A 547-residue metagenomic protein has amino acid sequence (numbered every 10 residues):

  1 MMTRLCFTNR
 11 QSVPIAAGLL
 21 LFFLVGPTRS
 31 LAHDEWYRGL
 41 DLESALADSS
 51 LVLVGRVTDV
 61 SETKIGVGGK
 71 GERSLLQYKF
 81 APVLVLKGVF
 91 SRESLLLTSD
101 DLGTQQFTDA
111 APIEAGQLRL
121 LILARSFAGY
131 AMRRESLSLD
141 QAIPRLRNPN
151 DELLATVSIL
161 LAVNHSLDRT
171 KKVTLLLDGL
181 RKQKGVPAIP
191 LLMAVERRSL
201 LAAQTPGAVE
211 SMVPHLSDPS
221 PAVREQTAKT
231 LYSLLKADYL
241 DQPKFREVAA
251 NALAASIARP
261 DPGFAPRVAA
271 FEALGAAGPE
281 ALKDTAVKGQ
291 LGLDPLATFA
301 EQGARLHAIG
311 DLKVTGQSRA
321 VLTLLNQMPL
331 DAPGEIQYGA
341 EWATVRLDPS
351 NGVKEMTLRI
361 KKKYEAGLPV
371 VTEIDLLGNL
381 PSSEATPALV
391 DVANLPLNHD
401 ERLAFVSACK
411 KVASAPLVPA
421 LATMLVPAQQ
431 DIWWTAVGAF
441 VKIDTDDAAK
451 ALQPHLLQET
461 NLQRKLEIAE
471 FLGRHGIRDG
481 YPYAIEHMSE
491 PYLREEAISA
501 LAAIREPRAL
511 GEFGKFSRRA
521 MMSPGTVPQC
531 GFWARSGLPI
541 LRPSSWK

Functional and structural regions predicted by a protein language model:
M1-Q11: N-terminal secretory signal peptides that target proteins for export/translocation
S49-E72, L76-V85: Structural detector for short beta-strands of small beta-barrel domains
D101-G207: Extracellular C-terminal loop/segment signatures of secreted glycoproteins
V157, A188-A194, T227, A249 (+9 more regions): Conserved hydrophobic register position within alpha-solenoid helical repeats
D168-L180, A202-S217, A237-P260, P279-P295 (+11 more regions): Amphipathic alpha-helical scaffolding segments comprising HEAT/armadillo-like alpha-solenoid repeats
K184, P219-S220, D261-G263, A297-E301 (+7 more regions): Short inter-helical turns and helix N-cap capping residues of alpha-solenoid HEAT/ARM repeat scaffolds
A188, R224, G263-R267, Q302-R305 (+10 more regions): Residue-level detector of extended alpha-helical repeat arrays and alpha-solenoid scaffolds
E196, Y232-S233, E272-G275, L306 (+8 more regions): Structural signature of alpha-helical solenoid repeat scaffolds
